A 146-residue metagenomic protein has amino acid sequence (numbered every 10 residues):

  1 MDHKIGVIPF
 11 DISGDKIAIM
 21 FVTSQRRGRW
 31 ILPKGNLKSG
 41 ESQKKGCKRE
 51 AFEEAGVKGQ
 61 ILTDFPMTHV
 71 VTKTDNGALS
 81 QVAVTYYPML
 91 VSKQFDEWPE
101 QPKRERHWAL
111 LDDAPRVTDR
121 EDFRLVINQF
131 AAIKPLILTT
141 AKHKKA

Functional and structural regions predicted by a protein language model:
M1-L32: N-terminal strand-loop-strand
D2, G14, L79-Q81, Q101-K103: A generic fold-level signal
G14-D15, R26-R29, K38, M67-V71 (+1 more regions): Short, charged/polar surface micro-motifs in flexible loops or helix N-caps
K34-P66: The catalytic Nudix box helix
E53-G56, F65-V70, Q129-T139: A general structural signal for short secondary-structure boundary/capping elements
Q60, H69-E97, H107: Active-site-adjacent beta-strand/loop module that shapes the phosphate/pyrophosphate-binding cleft
Y86-P88, D96-Q129: NUDIX/MutT-family hydrolases
T118-A146: Charged phosphate-binding loop/patch that engages nucleotide di/tri-phosphates or the phosphate backbone of nucleic
